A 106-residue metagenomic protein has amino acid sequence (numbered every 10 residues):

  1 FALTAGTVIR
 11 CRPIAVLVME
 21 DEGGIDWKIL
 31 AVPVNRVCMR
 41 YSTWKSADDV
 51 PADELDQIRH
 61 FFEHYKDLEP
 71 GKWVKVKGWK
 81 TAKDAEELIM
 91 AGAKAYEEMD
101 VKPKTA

Functional and structural regions predicted by a protein language model:
F1-A106: Hydrophobic N-terminal alpha-helices or hydrophobic patches in metabolic proteins across all domains of life
